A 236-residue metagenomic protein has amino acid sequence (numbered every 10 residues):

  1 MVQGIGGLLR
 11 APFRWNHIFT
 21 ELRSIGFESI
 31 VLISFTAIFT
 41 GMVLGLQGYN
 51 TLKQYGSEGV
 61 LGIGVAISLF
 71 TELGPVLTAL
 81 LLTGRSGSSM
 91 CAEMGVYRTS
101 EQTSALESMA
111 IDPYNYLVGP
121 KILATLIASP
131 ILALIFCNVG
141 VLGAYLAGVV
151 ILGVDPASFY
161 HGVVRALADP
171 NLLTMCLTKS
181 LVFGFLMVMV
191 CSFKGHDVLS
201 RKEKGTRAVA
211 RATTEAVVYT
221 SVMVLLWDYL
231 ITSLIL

Functional and structural regions predicted by a protein language model:
M1-N16, V198-E203: Short, membrane-interfacial amphipathic segments enriched in basic
I25-L77, L81: Active-site cofactor/substrate anionic-group-binding motifs, chiefly glycine- and Lys/Arg-rich phosphate-binding loops
G26, I30, S34, L73 (+3 more regions): Selective transmembrane-helix segments that form parts of the transport pathway or gating/packing helices in multipass
T36-F39, A79, G119-G148, V190 (+1 more regions): Hydrophobic alpha-helical transmembrane segments that constitute the membrane-spanning cores of multi-pass membrane
M42, S68-E93, P113, L134 (+6 more regions): Mid-bilayer segments of alpha-helical transmembrane spans in multi-pass integral membrane proteins that mediate
Q47-T71, V139-L181, F185, M189-A212 (+1 more regions): Membrane-interfacial helix-loop-helix connectors in multipass membrane proteins
M94-G119, G205-V209: Short cytoplasmic-facing helical segments at TM-TM junctions of multi-pass membrane proteins
V209, E215-I231: Final/C-terminal transmembrane alpha-helix of multipass membrane proteins
